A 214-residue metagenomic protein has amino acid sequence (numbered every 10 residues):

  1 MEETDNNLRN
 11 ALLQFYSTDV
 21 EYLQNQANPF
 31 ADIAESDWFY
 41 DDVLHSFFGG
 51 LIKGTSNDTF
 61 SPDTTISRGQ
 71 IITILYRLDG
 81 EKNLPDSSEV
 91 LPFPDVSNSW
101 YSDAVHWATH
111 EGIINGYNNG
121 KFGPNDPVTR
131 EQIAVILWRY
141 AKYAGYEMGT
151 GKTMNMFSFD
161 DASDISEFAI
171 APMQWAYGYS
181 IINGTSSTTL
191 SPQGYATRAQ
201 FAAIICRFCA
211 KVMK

Functional and structural regions predicted by a protein language model:
E2-W38, K53-D103, E111-E131, R139-A169 (+2 more regions): Feature responds to low-complexity, polar/acidic, surface-exposed segments characteristic of secreted/exported proteins
V43, I165-E167, M173: Intrinsic, low-complexity N-terminal interaction/targeting segments
L44-G49: Mature N-terminal segment immediately following signal peptide/propeptide cleavage in secreted/periplasmic
A108: Aromatic-glycine hotspot motif
A176: Histidine- and acidic-residue-rich, metal-dependent catalytic cores
A196-Q200: Acidic helix/loop microenvironments that form the catalytic cleft of cell-wall polysaccharide enzymes
